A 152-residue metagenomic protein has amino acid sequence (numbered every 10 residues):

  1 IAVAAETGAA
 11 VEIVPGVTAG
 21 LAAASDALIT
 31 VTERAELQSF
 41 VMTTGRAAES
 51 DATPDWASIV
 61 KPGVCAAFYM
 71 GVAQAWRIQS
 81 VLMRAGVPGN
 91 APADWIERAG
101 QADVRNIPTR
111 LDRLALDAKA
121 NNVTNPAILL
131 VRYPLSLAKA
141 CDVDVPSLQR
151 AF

Functional and structural regions predicted by a protein language model:
I1-A10, L37-S39, A47-F152: A contiguous loop/helix-start segment that scaffolds small-molecule binding in enzyme catalytic cores
E12-T18: Active-site nucleophile and cofactor-binding loops and adjacent substrate-binding regions of central metabolic enzymes
P15, A27, M70: Short glycine-rich loop/turn motifs that provide flexible caps or phosphate-binding loops at active sites
T18-A19, R77: Charged, alpha-helix-enriched surfaces in structured cytosolic catalytic cores of large nucleotide-utilizing machines
A19-A48: Short, glycine-/small-residue-rich phosphate/pyrophosphate-handling segment
